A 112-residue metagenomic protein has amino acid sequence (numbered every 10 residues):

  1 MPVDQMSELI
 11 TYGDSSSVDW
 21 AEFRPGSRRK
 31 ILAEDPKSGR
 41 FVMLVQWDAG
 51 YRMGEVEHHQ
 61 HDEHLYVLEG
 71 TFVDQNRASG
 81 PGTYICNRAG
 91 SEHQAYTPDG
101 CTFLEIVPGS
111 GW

Functional and structural regions predicted by a protein language model:
M1-G39: A short, N-terminal "cap"/entry segment at the start of jelly-roll beta-barrel domains of the cupin/DSBH fold
R24, A78, A89-W112: Ligand-binding loop in jelly-roll beta-barrel domains
R24-H59, V73, A78, R88-E92: Conserved short histidine dyad/triad with adjacent acidic residue
K30, L65, C101: A broad, low-specificity signal marking well-ordered, structured residues that form hydrophobic/aromatic
D62: Alpha/beta-hydrolase fold active-site loops
E69-G70: Glycine-centered positions in the ABC transporter ATPase nucleotide-binding domain
